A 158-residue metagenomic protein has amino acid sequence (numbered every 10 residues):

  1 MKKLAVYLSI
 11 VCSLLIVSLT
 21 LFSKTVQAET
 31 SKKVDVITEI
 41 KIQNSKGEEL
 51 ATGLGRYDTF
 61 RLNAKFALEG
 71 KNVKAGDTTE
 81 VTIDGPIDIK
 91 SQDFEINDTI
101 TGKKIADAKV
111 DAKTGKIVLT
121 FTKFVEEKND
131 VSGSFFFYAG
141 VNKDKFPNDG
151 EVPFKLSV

Functional and structural regions predicted by a protein language model:
M1-V11: Bacterial N-terminal signal peptides that target proteins for export
V17-V34: Sec-dependent signal peptide cleavage junction
E29-N44, G85-T122: A surface/secretory-pathway sequence property marking extracellular, secreted, or lumenal proteins enriched
V36-T59: Early extracytoplasmic/domain-onset interaction patches
R56-K71: Short beta-strand elements of extracellular/lumenal beta-sandwich folds
A67-I87: Surface-exposed beta-strand/loop patches in extracellular or lumenal glycoproteins
T120-S157: Low-complexity, intrinsically disordered segments enriched in Ser/Thr together with acidic residues
